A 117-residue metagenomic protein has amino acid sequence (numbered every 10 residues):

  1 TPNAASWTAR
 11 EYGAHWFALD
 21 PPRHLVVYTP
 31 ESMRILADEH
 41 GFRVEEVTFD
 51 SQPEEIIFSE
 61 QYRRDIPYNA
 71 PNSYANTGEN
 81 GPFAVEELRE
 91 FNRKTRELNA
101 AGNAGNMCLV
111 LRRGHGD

Functional and structural regions predicted by a protein language model:
T1-P2, D50: Alpha/beta-hydrolase-fold catalytic nucleophile elbow
P2-V26, E31-D38, E60-Y62: Short, glycine-/aromatic-enriched active-site segment of Class I SAM-dependent methyltransferases
Y12, V27, R43, D50-S51 (+1 more regions): Conserved acidic-Pro-Pro-aromatic motif
E31, G41, R113-D117: Short loop segments at secondary-structure junctions
D38-E45: Secondary-structure transition into beta-strands, especially the periplasmic turns and strand N-termini that construct
T48-D117: A C-terminal cap/extension of S-adenosyl-L-methionine-dependent methyltransferases that defines the acceptor-substrate
